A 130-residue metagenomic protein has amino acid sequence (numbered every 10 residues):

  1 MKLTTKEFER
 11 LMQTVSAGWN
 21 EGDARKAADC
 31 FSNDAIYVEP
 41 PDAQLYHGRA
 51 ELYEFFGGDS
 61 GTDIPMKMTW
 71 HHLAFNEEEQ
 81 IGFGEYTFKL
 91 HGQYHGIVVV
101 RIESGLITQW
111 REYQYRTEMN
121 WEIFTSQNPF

Functional and structural regions predicted by a protein language model:
M1-N33, Q127-F130: Short, low-complexity N-terminal intrinsically disordered segments enriched in polar/charged residues
K2, Y53-F130: A beta-strand edge to alpha-helix "cap/lid" segment located at domain peripheries
G18, A27, A35, G82-G84 (+1 more regions): Small side chains
A28, V38-E39, K67-T69: Short, hydrophobic secondary-structure boundary micro-motifs
D34-I36, L90-H91: Short hydrophobic/aromatic segments of transmembrane alpha-helices and their interfaces
I36-L45, G61-D63: A short gly/proline-enriched turn/hairpin at secondary-structure junctions
A43-E54: Short beta-edge strand/loop motif at the mouth of beta-sheet-based domains
